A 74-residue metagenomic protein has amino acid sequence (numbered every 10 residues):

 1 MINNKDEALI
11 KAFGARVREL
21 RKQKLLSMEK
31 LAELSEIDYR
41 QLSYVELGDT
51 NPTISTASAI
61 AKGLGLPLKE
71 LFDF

Functional and structural regions predicted by a protein language model:
M1-Q23: A short, Lys/Arg-rich alpha-helix, primarily the initiator
A15-A32, A59: Short basic helix-loop element that most often maps to the first helix and adjoining turn of HTH DNA-binding modules
V17, L31-A32, L42-V45, L71: Conserved hydrophobic/aromatic packing and binding residues within compact polymer-binding modules
E36-T50: Recognition helix of helix-turn-helix/homeodomain-like DNA-binding domains that insert into the DNA major groove
D49-K62: Short, basic-rich loop-to-helix N-cap that marks the start of a DNA-contacting helix
G65-F74: Short C-terminal boundary/hinge segments that cap the last helix of small helical domains
